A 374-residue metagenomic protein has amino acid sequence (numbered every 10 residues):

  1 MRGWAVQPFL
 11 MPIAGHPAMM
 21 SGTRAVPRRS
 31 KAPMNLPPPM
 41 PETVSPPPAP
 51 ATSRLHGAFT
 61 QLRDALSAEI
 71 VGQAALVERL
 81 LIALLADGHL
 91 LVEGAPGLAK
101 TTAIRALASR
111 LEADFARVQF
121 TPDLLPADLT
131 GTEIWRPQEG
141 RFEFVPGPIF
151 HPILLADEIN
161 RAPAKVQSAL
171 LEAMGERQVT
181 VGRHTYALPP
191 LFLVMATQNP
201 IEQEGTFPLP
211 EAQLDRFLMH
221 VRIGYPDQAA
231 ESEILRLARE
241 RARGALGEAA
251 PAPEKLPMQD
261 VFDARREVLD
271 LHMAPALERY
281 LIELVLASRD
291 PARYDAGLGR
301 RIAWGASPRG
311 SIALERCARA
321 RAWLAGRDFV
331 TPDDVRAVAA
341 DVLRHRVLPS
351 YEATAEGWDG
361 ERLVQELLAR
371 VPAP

Functional and structural regions predicted by a protein language model:
P47-L76: Dynamic helix-loop-helix/coil hinge segments at AAA+ ATPase domain boundaries and subdomain interfaces
R79-I82, W135-L155: Conserved alpha-helical scaffold flanking the Walker A/P-loop in AAA+ ATPase domains
L81-D87, A95, P146-P148, Y186: Phosphate-binding P-loop
L84-T121: Walker A/P-loop
D114-P126, R183-A187: Short beta-strand-centered segment that lines the nucleotide-binding/catalytic pocket of NTP-utilizing
R136-G140, A162-V166, M174-M258, F262-D270 (+1 more regions): Canonical AAA+ ATPase core
D157-E158, A169: Walker B catalytic acidic pair
P291-P374: C-terminal engagement/docking regions of AAA+ P-loop ATPases
